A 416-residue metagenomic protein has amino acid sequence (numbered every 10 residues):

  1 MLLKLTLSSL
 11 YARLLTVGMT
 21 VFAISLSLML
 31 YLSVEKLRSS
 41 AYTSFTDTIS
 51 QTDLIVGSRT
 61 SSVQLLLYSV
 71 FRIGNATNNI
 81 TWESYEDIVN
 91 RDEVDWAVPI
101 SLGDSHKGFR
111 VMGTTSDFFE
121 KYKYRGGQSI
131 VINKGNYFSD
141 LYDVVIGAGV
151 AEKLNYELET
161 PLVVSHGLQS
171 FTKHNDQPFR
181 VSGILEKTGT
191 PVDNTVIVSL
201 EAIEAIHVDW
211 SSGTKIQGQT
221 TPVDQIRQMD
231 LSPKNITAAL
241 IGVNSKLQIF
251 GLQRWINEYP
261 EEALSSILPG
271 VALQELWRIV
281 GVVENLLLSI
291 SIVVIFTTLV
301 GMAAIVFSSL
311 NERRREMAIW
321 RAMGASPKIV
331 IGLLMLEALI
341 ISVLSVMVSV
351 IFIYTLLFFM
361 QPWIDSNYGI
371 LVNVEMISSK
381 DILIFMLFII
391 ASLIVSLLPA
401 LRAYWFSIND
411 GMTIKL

Functional and structural regions predicted by a protein language model:
M1-L32, L416: N-terminal Sec/SRP start-transfer signal
L10, R321-K328, F406, L416: Short helix-to-coil transition segments within interhelical loops that connect adjacent transmembrane helices
S33-G113, D117-E120, Y137, Q228 (+1 more regions): Hydrophobic, regular-secondary-structure patches
L37, A41, F45, I279 (+3 more regions): Juxtamembrane alpha-helical signal-transduction segment immediately C-terminal to a transmembrane helix
S105-S116, R125-K215: Hydrophobic secondary-structure segments that place a key small or acidic residue at a functional site
K173-R180, I184-E284: Mechanotransmission and gating elements of multispan inner-membrane complexes involved in transport and envelope
I292-A303, F307-S309, R314-Q361, L383 (+2 more regions): Transmembrane alpha-helical interface segments in multi-pass membrane proteins
V346-L387, L397-D410: Short helix-loop junctions at transmembrane helix boundaries
